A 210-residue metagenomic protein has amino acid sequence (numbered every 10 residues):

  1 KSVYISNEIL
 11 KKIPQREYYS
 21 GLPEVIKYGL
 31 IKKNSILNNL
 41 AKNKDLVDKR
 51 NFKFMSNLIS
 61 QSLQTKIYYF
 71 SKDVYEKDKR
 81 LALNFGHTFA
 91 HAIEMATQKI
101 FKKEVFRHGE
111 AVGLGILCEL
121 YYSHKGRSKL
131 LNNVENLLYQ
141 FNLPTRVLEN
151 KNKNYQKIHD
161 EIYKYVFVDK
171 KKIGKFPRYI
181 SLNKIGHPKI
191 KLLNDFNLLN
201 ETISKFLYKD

Functional and structural regions predicted by a protein language model:
K1-N43: A glycine/threonine-rich phosphate-anchoring loop and its flanking beta-alpha core in nucleotide/phosphate-binding
K1-V3, E110-A111, R178: Structural motif
Y4, N84, S181-N183: Short beta-strand segments
L10-K12, K33, A90-A92, H187-K189: Short, acidic Gly/Pro/Ser/Thr-rich loop/turn segments
P23-V25, S128-D210: C-terminal charged capping/lid subdomain of soluble metabolic enzymes
P23-Y28, S60, C118, K164: Generic alpha-helical structural context detector
N38-H159: Active-site segments that bind and position negatively charged phosphate/pyrophosphate groups
